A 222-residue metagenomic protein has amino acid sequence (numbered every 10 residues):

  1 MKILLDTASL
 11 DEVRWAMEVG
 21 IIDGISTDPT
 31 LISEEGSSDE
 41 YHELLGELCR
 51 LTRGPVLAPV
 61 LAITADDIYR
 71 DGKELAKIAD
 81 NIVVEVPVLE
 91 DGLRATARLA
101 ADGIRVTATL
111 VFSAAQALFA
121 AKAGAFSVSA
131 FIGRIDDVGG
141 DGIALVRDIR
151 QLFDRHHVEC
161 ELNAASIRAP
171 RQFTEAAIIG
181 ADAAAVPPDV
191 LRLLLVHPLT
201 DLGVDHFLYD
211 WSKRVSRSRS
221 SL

Functional and structural regions predicted by a protein language model:
K2-R14, V19-I22, T27-R98, I132: Active-site beta->alpha loop and helix N-cap motifs at the rims of alpha/beta catalytic domains
D6-T7, D102-V111, L162-E175: Active-site glycine- and acidic-residue-rich loops that bind and position anionic ligands or nucleotide-like cofactors
D11-V19, D67-D71, L75, A95 (+2 more regions): Catalytic cores of alpha/beta
G24, P29-I32, L110, G124-V138 (+1 more regions): Glycine-rich phosphate-binding active-site loops on the catalytic face of alpha/beta enzymes
D28, V84, A120, A176 (+1 more regions): Conserved, mostly hydrophobic/aromatic
H42-V56, L93-V106, D141-L162, D205-S220: Alpha-helix-loop-beta-strand connector modules within alpha/beta enzyme cores
D80-V128: Hydrophobic, well-structured mid-protein blocks that either form specific transmembrane helices
F153-L222: C-terminal alpha-helical cap/extension of soluble enzyme domains
